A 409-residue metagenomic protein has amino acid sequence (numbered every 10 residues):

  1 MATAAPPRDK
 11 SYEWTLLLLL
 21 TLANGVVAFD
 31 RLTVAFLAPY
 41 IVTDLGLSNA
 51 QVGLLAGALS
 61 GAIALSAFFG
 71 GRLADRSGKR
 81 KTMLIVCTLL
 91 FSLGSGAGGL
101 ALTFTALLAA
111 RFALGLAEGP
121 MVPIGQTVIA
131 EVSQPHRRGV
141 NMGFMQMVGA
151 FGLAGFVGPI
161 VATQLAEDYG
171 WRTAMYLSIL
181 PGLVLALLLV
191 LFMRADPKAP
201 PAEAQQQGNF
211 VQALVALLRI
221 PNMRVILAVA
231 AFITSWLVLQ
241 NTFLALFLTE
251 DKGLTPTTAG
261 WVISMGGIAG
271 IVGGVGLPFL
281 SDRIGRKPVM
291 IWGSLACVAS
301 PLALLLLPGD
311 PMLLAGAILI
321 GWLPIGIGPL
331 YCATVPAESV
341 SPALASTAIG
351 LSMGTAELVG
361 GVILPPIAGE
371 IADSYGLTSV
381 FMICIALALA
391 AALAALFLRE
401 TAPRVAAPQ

Functional and structural regions predicted by a protein language model:
A2-K10, D196-L227: Juxtamembrane intracellular "pre-TM" segments in multi-pass secondary transporters
V34-A35, I220-I271, A333: Extracytoplasmic gate region of multi-pass secondary transporters
G57-R72, S264-G276: Central cavity-lining transmembrane alpha-helices of secondary-active solute carriers, predominantly the Major
L65-T105, S281-K287: Conserved MFS/SLC helix-loop-helix module at the cytosolic interface between two early adjacent transmembrane helices
A110-A150: Cytoplasmic helix-loop-helix junction between adjacent transmembrane helices in 12-TM secondary transporters
M145-A195: Helix-loop-helix hairpin linking two adjacent transmembrane segments in secondary transporters
S281, R286-V335: C-terminal transmembrane helical hairpin of 12-TM major facilitator-type secondary transporters
S339-L377: A late C-terminal transmembrane helix in Major Facilitator Superfamily
